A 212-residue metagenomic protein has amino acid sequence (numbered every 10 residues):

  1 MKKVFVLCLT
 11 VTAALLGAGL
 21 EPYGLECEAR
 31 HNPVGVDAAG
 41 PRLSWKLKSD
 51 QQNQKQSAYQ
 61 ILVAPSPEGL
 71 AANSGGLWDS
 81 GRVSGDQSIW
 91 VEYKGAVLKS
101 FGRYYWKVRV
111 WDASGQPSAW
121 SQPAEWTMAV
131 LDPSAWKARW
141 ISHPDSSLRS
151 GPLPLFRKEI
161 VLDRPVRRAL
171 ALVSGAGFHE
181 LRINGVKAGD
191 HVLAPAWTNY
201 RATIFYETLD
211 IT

Functional and structural regions predicted by a protein language model:
L9-A18: Hydrophobic h-region of N-terminal signal peptides that target proteins for export in Gram-negative bacteria
A18-Q51, P123-D132: Pro/Thr/Ser/Gly-rich low-complexity, intrinsically disordered linker/stalk tracts
L47, Q54-R103, A113-W120, W136-H143: Recognizes extended acidic, P/S/T-rich segments that occur within or adjacent to Ig-like beta-sandwich modules
W90-V97, I183-T212: Beta-strand-rich ligand-recognition modules
M128-G151: Low-complexity, Pro/Ser/Thr- and charge-rich linker/hinge segments at domain boundaries
S150-L162, I204-D210: Short beta-strands within extracellular/lumenal beta-sheet-rich domains
I160-D163, R167-G185: Aromatic-lined ligand-binding clefts that engage carbohydrates, nucleic acids, or primary amines
